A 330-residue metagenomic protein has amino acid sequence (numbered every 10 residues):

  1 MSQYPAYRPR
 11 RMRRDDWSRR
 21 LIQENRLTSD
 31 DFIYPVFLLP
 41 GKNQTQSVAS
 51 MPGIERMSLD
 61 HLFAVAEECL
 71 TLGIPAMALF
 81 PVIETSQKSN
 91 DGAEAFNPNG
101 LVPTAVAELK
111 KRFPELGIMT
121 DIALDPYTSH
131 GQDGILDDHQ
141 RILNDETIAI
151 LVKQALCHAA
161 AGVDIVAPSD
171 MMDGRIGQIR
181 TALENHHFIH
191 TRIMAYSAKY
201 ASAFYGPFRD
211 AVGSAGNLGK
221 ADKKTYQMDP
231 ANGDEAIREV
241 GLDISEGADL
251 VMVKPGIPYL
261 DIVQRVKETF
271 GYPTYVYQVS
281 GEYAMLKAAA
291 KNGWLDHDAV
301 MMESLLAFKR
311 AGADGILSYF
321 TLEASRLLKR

Functional and structural regions predicted by a protein language model:
S2-Y7, D15, T28-I33, L39-R330: Alpha/beta enzyme core
M12-L27: N-terminal carbohydrate-binding accessory modules
